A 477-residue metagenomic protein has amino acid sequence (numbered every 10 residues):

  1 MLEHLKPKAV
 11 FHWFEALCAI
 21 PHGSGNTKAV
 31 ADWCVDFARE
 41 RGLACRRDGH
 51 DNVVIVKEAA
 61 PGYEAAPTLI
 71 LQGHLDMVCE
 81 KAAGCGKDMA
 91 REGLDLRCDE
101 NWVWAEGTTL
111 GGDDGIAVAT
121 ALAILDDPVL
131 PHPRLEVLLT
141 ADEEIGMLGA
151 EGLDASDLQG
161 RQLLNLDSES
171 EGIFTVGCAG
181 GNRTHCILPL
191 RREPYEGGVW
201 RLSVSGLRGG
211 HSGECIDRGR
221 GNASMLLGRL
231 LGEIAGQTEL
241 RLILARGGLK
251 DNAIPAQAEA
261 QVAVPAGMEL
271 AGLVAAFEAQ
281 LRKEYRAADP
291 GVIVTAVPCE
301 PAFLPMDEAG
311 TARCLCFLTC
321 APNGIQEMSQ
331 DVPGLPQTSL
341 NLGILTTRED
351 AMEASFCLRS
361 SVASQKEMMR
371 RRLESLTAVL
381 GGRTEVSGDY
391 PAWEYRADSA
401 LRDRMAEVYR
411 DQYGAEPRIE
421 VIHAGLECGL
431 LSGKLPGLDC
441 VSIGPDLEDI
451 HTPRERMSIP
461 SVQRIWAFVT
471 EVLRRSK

Functional and structural regions predicted by a protein language model:
L2-W102: Acidic/His- and Gly-rich active-site-bordering loop/insert found across diverse amide/peptide-bond hydrolases
P21, D99-W104, E143-I145, A150-R359: Midchain, well-structured core segments that form catalytic/ion-binding scaffolds
Y63-I145, A150-R161, I187, E196-V199 (+6 more regions): Active-site metal-coordination/substrate-binding segment of hydrolases, especially metallo-dependent peptidases
L75-M77, L138-G146, D167-E171, R208 (+2 more regions): Acidic, glycine-rich active-site loops and adjacent beta-strand->loop/helix elements that engage anionic groups
R220-Q237, A266-G267, A312-T319, E327 (+3 more regions): His/Asp/Glu-rich mid-to-C-terminal helical/loop segments that flank catalytic regions of hydrolases
N222-A245, Y395-L438: Active-site-adjacent substrate-binding region of metalloamidase/peptidase-like peptide-processing proteins
Q330, Q337-D350, C357, Y413-E471: Zn-dependent metallopeptidase/amidohydrolase metal-coordination segment
L335-A424: Substrate-recognition/cap regions that form aromatic- and gly/pro-loop-enriched pockets for small-molecule ligands
